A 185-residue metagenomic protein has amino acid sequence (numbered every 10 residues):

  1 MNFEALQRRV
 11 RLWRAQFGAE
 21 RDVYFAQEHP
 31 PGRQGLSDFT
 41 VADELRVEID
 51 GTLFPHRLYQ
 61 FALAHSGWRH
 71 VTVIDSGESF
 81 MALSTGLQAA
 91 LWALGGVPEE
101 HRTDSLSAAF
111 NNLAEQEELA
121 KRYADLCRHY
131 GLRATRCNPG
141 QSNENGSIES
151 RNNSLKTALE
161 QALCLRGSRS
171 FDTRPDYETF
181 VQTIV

Functional and structural regions predicted by a protein language model:
M1: DNA-recognition alpha helix
E4, R8-R69, F80-A82: Mobile-element integrase/transposase regions, centering on the N-terminal DNA-binding/Zn-coordinating module
Q16-F17, A90-E99, H129-R133: Secondary-structure transition/capping motifs at alpha-helix termini and the adjoining loop/turn into the next element
T72-V97: Active-site beta-loop-alpha junctions of metal-dependent nucleic acid enzymes, especially the RNase H-like/DDE
G96-Q116: Acidic/histidine-rich, metal-coordinating catalytic segments
Q116-A134: Two-metal-ion acidic nuclease core segments, chiefly of the RNase H-like superfamily
G131-V185: Charged alpha-helix within mobile-element recombinases
